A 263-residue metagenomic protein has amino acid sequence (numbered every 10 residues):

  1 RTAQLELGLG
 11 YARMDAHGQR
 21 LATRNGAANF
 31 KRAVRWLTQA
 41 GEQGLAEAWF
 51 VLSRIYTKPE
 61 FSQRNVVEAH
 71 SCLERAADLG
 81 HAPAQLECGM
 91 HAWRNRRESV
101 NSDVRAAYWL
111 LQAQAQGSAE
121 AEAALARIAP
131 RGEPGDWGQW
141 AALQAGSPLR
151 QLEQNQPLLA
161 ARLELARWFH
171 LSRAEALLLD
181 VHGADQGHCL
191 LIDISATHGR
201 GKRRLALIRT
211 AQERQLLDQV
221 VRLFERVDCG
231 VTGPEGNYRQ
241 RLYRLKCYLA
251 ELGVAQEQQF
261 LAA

Functional and structural regions predicted by a protein language model:
R1-T2, L7, Y11-M14, G18-Q19 (+7 more regions): Short helix-capping/linker turns of helical repeat alpha-solenoids
G18-W36, S62-C72, S99-W109: Structural signature of tandem alpha-helical TPR/SEL1-like repeats, specifically the intra-repeat loop/turn
E87-H91, E120-D136: TPR/TPR-like alpha-solenoid helical repeat scaffolds
E133-F169: Basic, Lys/Arg- and aromatic-enriched nucleic-acid-binding interface segment
E164-H188: Short, charged phosphate-coordinating catalytic segments
L179-L216: Conserved tyrosine-mediated DNA breakage-rejoining catalytic core shared by Y-recombinases
R209-A263: Active-site/catalytic core of tyrosine-dependent DNA strand-transfer enzymes
